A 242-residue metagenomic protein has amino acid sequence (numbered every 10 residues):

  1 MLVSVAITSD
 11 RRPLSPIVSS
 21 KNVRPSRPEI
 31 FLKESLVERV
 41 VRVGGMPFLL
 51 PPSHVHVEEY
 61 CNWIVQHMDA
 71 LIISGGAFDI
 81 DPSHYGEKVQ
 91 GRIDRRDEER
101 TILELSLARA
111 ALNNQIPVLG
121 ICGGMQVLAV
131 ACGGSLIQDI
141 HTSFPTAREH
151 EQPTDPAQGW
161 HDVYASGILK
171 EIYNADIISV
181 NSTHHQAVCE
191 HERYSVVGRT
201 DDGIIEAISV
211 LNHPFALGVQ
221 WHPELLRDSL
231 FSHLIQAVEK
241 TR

Functional and structural regions predicted by a protein language model:
M1-L119, I137, H141-K170, I177 (+5 more regions): N-terminal beta1-alpha1 cap of cysteine-dependent amidohydrolase-like domains
G120, G124, A129, G133: Gly/Ala-rich beta-loop-alpha elbow adjacent to hydrolase catalytic centers
A216-W221: Active-site-proximal beta-strand elements of phosphoester/diester hydrolases
